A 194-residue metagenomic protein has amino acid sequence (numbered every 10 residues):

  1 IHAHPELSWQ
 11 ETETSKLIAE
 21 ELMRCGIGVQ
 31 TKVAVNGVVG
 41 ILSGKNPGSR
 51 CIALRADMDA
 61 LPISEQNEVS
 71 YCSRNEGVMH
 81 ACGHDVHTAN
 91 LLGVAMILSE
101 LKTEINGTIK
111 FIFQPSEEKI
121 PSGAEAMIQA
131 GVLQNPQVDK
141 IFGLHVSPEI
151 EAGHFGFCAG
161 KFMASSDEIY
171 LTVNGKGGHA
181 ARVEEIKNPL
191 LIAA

Functional and structural regions predicted by a protein language model:
H2-H80, A89-N106: Acidic/His- and Gly-rich active-site-bordering loop/insert found across diverse amide/peptide-bond hydrolases
L61-I63, N67-M79, V86, T103-A194: Histidine/acidic-residue-rich, glycine-tolerant segments that coordinate divalent metal ions
